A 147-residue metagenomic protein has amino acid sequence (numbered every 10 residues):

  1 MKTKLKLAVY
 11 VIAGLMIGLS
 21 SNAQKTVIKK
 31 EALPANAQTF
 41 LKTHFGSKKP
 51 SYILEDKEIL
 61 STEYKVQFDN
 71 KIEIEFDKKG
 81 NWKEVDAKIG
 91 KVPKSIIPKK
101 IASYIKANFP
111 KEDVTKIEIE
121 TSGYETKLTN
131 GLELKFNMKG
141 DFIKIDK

Functional and structural regions predicted by a protein language model:
M1-I28, L41: Bacterial Sec-dependent N-terminal signal peptides
K25-K147: Interaction-mediating elements
